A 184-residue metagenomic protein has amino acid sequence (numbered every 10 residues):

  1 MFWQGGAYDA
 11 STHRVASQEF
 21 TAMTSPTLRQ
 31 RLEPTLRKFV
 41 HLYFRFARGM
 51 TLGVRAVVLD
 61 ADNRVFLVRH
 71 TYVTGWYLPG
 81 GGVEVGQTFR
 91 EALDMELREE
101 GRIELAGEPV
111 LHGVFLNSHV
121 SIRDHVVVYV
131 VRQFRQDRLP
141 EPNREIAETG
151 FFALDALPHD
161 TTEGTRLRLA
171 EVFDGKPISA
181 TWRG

Functional and structural regions predicted by a protein language model:
F2-A22, G75, R144-G184: Nudix hydrolase/Nudix homology domain
Q18-R55: Acidic, metal-coordinating catalytic segment for phosphate/diphosphate chemistry, firing primarily on the Nudix
L52-V54, N63, H125-V127, A147: Change "...and in nucleic-acid phosphodiester-cleaving endonucleases..." to "...and in nucleic-acid processing enzymes
V58, V128-R132, G150-F151: Short, well-ordered beta-strand micro-motif
D60-E100: Conserved Nudix-box catalytic region and its N-terminal flanking loop in Nudix hydrolases and closely related
E104-G113: A short coil-to-beta-strand element that immediately follows conserved catalytic motifs
F115-R138, T165, V172-F173: Active-site-adjacent beta-strand/loop module that shapes the phosphate/pyrophosphate-binding cleft
